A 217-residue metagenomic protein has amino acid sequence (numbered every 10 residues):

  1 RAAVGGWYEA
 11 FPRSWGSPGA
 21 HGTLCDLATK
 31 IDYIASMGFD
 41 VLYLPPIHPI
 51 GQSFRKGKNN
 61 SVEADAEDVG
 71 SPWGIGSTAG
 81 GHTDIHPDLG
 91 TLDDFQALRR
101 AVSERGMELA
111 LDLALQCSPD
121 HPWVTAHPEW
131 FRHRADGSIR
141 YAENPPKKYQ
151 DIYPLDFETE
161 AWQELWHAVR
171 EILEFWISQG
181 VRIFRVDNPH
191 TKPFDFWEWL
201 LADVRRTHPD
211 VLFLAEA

Functional and structural regions predicted by a protein language model:
R1-E108, Q116-W123: N-terminal structural segment of carbohydrate-active enzymes
P72-R100, R105-M107, C117-A217: Alpha-amylase-like alpha-glycosidases and glucanotransferases acting on alpha-linked glucans and related
